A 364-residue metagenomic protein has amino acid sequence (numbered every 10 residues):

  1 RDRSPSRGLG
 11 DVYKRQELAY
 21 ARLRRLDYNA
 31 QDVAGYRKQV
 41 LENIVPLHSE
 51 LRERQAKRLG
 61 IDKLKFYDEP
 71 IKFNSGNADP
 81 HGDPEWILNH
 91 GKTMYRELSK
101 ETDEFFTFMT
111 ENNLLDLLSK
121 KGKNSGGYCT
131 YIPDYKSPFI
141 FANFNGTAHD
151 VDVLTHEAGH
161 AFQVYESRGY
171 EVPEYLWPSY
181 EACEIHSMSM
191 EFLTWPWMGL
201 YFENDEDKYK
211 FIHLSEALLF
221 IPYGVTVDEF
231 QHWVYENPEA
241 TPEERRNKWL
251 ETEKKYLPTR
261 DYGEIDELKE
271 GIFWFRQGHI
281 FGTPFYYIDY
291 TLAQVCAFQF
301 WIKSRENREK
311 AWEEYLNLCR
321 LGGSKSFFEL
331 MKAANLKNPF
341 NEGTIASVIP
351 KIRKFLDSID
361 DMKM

Functional and structural regions predicted by a protein language model:
D2-Y13: Short, small-residue-biased leader/transition segments that mark boundaries at the very start of proteins
R24-L26, G60-Y67, L118, L154 (+7 more regions): C-terminal, non-catalytic "cap/extension" segments appended to globular domains
V33, R37-H48, E53-E104: A metal-dependent hydrolase signature that marks the N-terminal structural subdomain at the beginning of catalytic folds
S75-Y135, T147-A148: Auxiliary, metal-adjacent structural segments of Zn-dependent hydrolase domains
F139-L154: Short pre-active-site segment immediately N-terminal to the catalytic Zn-binding motif
F139-N143, Y170-Y180, E206-E216, V234-Y235 (+1 more regions): Short beta-alpha connecting loops at secondary-structure transitions that line or flank enzyme active sites
G159-P173: Catalytic Zn2+-binding segment of zinc metalloproteases
S167, P178-D205, L214, L219 (+1 more regions): Post-HExxH zinc-binding segment in Zn-dependent metallohydrolases
